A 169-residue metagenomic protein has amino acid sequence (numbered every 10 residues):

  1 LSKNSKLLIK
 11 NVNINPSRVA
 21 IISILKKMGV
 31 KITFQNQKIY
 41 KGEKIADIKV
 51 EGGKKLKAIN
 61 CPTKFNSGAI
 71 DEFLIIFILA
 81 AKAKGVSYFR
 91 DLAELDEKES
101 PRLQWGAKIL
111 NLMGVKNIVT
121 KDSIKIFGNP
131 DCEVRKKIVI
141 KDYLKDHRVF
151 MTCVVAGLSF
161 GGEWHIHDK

Functional and structural regions predicted by a protein language model:
L1-K169: Short, structured segments at the rim of ligand-binding sites
